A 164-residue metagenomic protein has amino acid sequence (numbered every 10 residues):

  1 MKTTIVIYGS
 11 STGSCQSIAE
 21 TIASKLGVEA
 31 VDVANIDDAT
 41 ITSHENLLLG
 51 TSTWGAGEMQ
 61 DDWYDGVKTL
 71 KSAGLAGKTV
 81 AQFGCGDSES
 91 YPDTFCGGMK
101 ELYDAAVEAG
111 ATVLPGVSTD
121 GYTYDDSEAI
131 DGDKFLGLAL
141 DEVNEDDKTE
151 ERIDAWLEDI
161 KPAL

Functional and structural regions predicted by a protein language model:
K2-L26: Short, charged N-terminal beta->alpha structural module
S14, K25, E29, S43-L47 (+1 more regions): FMN-binding flavodoxin-like domain, especially the glycine-rich phosphate-binding loop
V28-D38: A short beta-strand-loop structural module common to alpha/beta enzyme folds
